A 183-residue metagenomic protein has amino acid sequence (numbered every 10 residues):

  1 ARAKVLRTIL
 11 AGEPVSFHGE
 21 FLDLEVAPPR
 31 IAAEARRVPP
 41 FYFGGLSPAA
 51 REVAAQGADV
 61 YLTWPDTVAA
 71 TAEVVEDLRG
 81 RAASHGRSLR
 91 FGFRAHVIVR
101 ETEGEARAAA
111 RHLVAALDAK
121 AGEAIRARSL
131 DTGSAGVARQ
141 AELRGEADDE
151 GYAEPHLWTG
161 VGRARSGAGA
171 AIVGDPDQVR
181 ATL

Functional and structural regions predicted by a protein language model:
A1-E34, V68-L183: An alpha-helical appendage that flanks or caps ligand/catalytic pockets
R36-P40: A local structural motif
F41-G44, D59-T63, L89-A95: Hydrophobic faces of well-ordered beta-strands that scaffold small-molecule active sites in alpha/beta enzyme cores
F43-V53, D175-L183: Short, acidic/polar
S47-A70: Long hydrophobic segments that form regular secondary structure
